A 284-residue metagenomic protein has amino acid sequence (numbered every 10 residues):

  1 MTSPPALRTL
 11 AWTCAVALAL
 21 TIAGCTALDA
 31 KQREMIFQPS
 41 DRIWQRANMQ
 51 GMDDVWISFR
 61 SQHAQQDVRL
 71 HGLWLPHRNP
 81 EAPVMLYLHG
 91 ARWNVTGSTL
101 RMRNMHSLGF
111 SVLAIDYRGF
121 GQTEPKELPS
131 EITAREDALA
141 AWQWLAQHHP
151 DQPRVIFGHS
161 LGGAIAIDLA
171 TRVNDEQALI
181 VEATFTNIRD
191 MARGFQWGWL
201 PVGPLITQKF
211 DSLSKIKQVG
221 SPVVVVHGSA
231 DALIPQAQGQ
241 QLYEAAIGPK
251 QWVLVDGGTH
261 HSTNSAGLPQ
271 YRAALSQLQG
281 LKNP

Functional and structural regions predicted by a protein language model:
T21-Q62: An N-terminal hydrophobic leader/cap segment in hydrolases
A64-W144, Q152: Membrane-embedded segments
R101, S212, S221, P235-E244 (+1 more regions): Short alpha-helix in the alpha/beta-hydrolase fold that links the catalytic acid
H149-S160: Alpha/beta-hydrolase fold nucleophile elbow
G163-S221, S265, P269: Hydrolase active-site cap/lid region
Q218-G220, V225-H227, D231: Short beta-strand/loop motif that positions the catalytic acidic residue of the alpha/beta-hydrolase fold
A230-I234, H260-S262: Acidic catalytic loop of the alpha/beta-hydrolase fold
Q240-S262: Catalytic histidine neighborhood in serine/cysteine hydrolases with alpha/beta-hydrolase-type architecture
